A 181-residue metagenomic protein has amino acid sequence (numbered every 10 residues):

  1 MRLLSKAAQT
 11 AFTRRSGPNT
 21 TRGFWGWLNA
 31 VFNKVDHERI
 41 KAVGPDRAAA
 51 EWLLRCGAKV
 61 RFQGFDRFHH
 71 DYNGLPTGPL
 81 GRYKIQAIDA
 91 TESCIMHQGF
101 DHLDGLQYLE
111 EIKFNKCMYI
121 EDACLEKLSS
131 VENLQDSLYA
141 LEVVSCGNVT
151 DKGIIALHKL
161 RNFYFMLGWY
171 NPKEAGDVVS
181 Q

Functional and structural regions predicted by a protein language model:
M1-D36: N-terminal mitochondrial targeting presequence
A11-G17, G64-D66, M118: Short acidic/polar alpha-helix capping motifs at helix-coil junctions
R14-T21, R39, F68-H69, S93-I95: Short, functional N-terminal and low-complexity linear motifs
L28-Y83: Eukaryote-specific, low-hydrophobicity, charge-rich regions
P45-A50, R67-T77, C94-H102, E121-S130 (+2 more regions): Leucine-rich repeat
R55, G105, F114, K127-S130 (+1 more regions): Ordered, helix-dominated protein-protein interaction surfaces in large eukaryotic regulatory proteins
R82-A87, E92, F100: Right-handed parallel beta-helix
I88-I95, Y108, F114-I120, S130-V149 (+2 more regions): Concave beta-strand-loop units of leucine-rich repeat
